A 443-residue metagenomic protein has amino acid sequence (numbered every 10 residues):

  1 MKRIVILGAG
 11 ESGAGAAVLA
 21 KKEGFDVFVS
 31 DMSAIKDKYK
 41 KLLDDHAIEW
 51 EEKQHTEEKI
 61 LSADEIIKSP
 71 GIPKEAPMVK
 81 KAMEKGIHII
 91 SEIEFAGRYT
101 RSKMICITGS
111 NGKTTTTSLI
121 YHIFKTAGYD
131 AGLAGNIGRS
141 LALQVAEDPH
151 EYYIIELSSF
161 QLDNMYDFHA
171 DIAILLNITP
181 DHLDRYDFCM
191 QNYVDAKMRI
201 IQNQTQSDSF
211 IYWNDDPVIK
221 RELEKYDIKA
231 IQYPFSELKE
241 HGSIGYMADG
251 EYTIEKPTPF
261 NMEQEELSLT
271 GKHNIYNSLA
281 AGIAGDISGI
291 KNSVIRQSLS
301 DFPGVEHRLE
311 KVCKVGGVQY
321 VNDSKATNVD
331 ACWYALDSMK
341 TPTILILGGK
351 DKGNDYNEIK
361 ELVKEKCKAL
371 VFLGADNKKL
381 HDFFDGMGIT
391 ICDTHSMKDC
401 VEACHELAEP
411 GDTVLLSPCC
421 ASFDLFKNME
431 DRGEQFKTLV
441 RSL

Functional and structural regions predicted by a protein language model:
M1-S91, F95, T270, D382: N-terminal leader/targeting and accessory segments in enzymes
K2, K21-K22, E57-L61, P70-N214 (+3 more regions): Phosphate-binding loop of NTP-binding sites
R3, G13-E23, D130, M262-C367: Nucleotide phosphate-binding/pyrophosphate-handling subdomain across enzymes that bind or process nucleotide phosphates
G10, M32-I35, I137, D215-D216 (+2 more regions): Residues in the short beta-alpha loop(s) of Rossmann-like NAD(P)-binding domains
A20, I66, I107, N136 (+10 more regions): Residue-level signal for inorganic ion chemistry
D26-M32, F210-N214, I346-L347, K366-A375: Short internal beta-strands
K40-K41, N357-D412: C-terminal helical cap/extension that packs against the catalytic core of soluble nucleotide-cofactor enzymes
E51-Q54, I90-E94, D227-M247, S298-S300 (+2 more regions): Beta-strand->loop->alpha-helix junctions that form or flank phosphate-binding loops in nucleotide-handling enzymes
